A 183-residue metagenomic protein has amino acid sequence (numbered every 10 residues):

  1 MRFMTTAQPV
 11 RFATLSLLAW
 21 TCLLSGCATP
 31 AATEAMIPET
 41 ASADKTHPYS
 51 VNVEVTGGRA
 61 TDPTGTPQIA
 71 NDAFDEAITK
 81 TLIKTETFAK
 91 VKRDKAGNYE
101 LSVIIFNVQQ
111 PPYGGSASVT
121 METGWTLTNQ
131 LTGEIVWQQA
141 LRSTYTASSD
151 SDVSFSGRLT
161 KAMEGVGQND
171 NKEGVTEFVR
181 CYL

Functional and structural regions predicted by a protein language model:
R2-S16: Bacterial N-terminal signal peptides that target proteins for export
A13-S25: Bacterial N-terminal signal peptides
S25-K80, T85, V179-L183: A structural "domain/chain start" motif
C27-K45, L131, V136-L183: C-terminal/domain-edge helix-coil "capping" segments
A43-H47, V91-E100, L127-Q138: A short, structured loop/turn motif at beta-sheet edges
S50-E54, E86-P112: A short, hydrophobic beta-strand-centered structural micro-motif
N71, D75, T79, T85 (+5 more regions): Extracytoplasmic/secreted envelope proteins and their assembly/folding machinery, especially bacterial periplasmic
V119-N129: A short beta-strand signature
